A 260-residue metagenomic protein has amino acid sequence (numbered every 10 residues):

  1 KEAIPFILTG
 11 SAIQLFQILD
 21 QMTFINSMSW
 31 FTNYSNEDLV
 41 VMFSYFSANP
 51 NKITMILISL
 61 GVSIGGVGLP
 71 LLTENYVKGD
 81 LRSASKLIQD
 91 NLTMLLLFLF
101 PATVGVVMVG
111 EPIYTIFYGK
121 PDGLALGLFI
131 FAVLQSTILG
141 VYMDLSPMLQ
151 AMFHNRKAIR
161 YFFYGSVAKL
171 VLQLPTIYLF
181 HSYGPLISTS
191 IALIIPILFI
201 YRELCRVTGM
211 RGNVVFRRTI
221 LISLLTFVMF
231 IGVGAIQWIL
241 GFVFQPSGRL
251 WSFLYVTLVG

Functional and structural regions predicted by a protein language model:
K1, L87-V107, Y183-T208, I222-T226: Short alpha-helical transmembrane segments in multi-pass integral membrane proteins
P5, A12, Y34, D38-G61 (+1 more regions): Alpha-helical transmembrane segments of polytopic membrane transporters and translocases
M55-D80, S85: Helix-loop junctions and terminal segments of transmembrane helices in multi-pass membrane transport/translocation
Q89, V107-T137, P246-S247, W251: Interfacial segments at transmembrane-helix termini and the short loops linking adjacent helices
L134-Y164, L179: Membrane-interface junctions at transmembrane-helix termini in multi-pass inner-membrane proteins
D144-F153, Y201-R218: Alpha-helical transmembrane segments
R156-S182, A192-E203, L224-Q237, V259: Alpha-helical transmembrane segments of multi-pass membrane transporters and transport-associated inner-membrane enzymes
R217-G260: Transmembrane alpha-helical segments of multi-pass transport proteins
